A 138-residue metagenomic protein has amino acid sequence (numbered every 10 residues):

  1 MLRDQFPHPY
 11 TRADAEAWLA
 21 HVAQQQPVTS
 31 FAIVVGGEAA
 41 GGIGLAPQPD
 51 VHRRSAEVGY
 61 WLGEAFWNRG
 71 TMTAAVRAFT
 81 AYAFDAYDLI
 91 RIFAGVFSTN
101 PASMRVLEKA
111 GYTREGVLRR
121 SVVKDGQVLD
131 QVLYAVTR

Functional and structural regions predicted by a protein language model:
M1-A20: Conserved GNAT-fold acetyl-CoA-binding loop/helix
M1-D4, V22, A46, A65: Alpha-helix C-capping/helix-to-loop hinge sites
P7-P9, P27, T73: Proline-rich low-complexity regions
T11-A13, V28, F79: Generic signature of intrinsically disordered, low-complexity, basic-rich segments and short cationic peptides
D14, W18, Q26, N68-R69 (+1 more regions): Amphipathic alpha-helical interaction segments
A20-A32: A short helix-loop-beta-strand connector motif used in the catalytic cores of GNAT acetyltransferases and, in some
S30-R138: Acyl-donor (CoA/ACP) binding surface of acyl/acetyltransferases
